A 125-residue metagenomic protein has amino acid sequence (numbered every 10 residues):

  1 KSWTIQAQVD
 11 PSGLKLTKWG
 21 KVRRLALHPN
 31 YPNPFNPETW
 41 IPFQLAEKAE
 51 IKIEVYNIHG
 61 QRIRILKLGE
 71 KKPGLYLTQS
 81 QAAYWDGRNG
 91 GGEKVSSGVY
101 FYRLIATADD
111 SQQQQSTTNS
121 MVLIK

Functional and structural regions predicted by a protein language model:
K1-T4: Extracellular fibronectin type III
Q6-A7, P11-T17, I65, E93-K125: C-terminal tail/sorting-segment detector
S12-Y31, F35-H59, I65-L68, D109-Q112: Glycine-centered coil/turn sites that cap beta-strands in beta-rich domains
P37, E47, Q79, G91 (+1 more regions): Surface-exposed loops/turns
F43-L45, G87, A106, L123: Hydrophobic beta-strand positions in extracellular immunoglobulin-like domains
K52-E54, W85, L104: Generic short beta-strand
K72-A83, S96-Y100: A glycine-anchored, Pro-Gly-centered beta-turn/N-cap motif
A83-G91: Short, hydrophobic beta-strand segments
